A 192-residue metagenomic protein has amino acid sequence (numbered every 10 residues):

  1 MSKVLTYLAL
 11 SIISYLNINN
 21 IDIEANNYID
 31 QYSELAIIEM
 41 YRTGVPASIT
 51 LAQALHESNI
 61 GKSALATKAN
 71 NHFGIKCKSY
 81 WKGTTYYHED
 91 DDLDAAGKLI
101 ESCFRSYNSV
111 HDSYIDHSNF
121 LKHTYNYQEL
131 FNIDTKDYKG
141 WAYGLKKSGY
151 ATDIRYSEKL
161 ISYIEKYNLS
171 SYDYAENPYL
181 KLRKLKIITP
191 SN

Functional and structural regions predicted by a protein language model:
S2-N192: Catalytic cores of secreted/periplasmic lytic hydrolases that degrade extracellular macromolecules
